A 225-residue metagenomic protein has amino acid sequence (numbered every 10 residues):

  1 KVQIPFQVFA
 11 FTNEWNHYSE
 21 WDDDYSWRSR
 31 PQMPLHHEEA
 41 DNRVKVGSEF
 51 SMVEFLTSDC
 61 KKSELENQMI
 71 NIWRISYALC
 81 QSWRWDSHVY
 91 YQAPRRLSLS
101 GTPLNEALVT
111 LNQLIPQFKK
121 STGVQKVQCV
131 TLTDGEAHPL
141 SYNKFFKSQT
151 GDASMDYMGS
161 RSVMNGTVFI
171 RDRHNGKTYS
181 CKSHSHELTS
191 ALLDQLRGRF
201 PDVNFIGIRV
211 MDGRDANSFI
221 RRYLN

Functional and structural regions predicted by a protein language model:
K1-N225: Acidic, glycine-rich A-domain
